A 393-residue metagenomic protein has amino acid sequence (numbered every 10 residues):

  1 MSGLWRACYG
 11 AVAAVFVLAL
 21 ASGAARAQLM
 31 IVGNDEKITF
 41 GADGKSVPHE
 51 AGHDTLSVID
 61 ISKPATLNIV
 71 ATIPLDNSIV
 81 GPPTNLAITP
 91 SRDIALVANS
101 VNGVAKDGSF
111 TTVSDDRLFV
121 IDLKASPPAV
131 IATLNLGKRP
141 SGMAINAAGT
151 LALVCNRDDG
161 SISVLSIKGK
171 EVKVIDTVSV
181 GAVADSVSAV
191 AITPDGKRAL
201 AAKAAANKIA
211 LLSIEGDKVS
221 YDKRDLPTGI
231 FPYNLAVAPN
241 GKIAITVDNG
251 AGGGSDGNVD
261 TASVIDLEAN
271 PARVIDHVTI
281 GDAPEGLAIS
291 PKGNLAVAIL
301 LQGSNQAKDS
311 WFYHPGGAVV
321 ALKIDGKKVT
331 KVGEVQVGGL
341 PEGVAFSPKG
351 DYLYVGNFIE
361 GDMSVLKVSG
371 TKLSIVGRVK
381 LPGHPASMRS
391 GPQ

Functional and structural regions predicted by a protein language model:
M1-V12: Bacterial N-terminal signal peptides that target proteins for export
G10-A21: Bacterial N-terminal signal peptides
G23-Q393: Predominantly soluble domains enriched in secretory-pathway, periplasmic, or organellar proteins
